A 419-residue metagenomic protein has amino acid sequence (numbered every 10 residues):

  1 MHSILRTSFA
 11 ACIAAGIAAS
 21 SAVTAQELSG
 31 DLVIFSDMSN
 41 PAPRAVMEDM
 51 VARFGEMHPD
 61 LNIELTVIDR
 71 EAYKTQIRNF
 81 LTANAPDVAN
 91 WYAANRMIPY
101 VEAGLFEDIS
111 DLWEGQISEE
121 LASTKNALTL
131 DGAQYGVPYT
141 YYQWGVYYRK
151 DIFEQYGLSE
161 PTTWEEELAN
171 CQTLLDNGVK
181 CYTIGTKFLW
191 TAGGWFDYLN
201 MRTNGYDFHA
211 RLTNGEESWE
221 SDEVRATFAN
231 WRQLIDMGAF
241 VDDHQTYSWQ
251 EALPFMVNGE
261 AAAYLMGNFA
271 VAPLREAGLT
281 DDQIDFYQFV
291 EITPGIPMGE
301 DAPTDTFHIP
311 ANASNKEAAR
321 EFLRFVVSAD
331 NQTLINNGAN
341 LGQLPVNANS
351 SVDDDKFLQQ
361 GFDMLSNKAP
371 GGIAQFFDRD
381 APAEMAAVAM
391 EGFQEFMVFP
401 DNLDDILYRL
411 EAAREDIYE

Functional and structural regions predicted by a protein language model:
D49-E120, T129, D151-T162, F255 (+5 more regions): Extracytoplasmic "Venus flytrap"/periplasmic binding protein-like
A52, E56-M57, Y156, M237 (+4 more regions): Extracytoplasmic/periplasmic substrate-recognition and gating elements
M57, E154, K368-E419: Conserved C-terminal helix/tail region of periplasmic/extracytoplasmic solute-binding proteins
P86-D87, I117-D151, K180-T183, I296-G299 (+1 more regions): A structural signal for short loop-to-beta-strand junctions that line the ligand-binding cleft of periplasmic/secreted
Y92-G145, L168, L174, W195-D197 (+3 more regions): Hinge/lid segment of periplasmic solute-binding proteins
A127-L128, Y287-Q288, N336-V388, E419: Long, aromatic- and glycine/proline-rich binding clefts that accommodate carbohydrate-like moieties
D131, Y135-Y139, W144, L168-E217 (+1 more regions): Extracytoplasmic/periplasmic solute-binding protein
T173, T213-H244, F289: Glycine-centered hinge/linker elements that transmit conformational signals in sensory and ligand-binding systems
